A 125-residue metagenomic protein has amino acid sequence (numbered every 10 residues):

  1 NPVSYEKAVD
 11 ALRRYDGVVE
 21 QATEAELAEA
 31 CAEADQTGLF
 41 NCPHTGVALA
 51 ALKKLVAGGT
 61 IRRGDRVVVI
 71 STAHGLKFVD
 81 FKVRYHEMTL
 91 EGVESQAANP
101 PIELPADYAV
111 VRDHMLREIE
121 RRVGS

Functional and structural regions predicted by a protein language model:
N1-P43, Y85-S125: Active-site/ligand-binding loops adjacent to catalytic centers
E24-D80: Claisen-condensing/thiolase-fold acyl-transfer catalytic domains that form or cleave C-C bonds in fatty acid
